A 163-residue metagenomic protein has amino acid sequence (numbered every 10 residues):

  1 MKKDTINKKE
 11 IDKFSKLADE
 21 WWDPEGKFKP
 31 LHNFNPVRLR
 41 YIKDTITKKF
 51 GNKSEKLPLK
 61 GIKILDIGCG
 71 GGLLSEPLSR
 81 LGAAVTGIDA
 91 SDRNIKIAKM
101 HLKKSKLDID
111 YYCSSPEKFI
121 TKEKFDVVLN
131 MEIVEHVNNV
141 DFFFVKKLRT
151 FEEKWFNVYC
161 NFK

Functional and structural regions predicted by a protein language model:
M1-F28: N-terminal, positively charged/glycine-rich alpha-helical extensions of SAM-dependent methyltransferases
I6, F34, R38, N139: Soluble or luminal CAZymes and related metallo-dependent hydrolases
G26, P30-F34, E135: Short, surface-exposed alpha-helical recognition segments that flank or form part of ligand/macromolecule-binding
N33-K60: Conserved alpha-helix/loop element of class I SAM-dependent methyltransferases that forms part of the SAM/SAH-binding
K53-L57, I62-F162: Conserved SAM-binding loop
